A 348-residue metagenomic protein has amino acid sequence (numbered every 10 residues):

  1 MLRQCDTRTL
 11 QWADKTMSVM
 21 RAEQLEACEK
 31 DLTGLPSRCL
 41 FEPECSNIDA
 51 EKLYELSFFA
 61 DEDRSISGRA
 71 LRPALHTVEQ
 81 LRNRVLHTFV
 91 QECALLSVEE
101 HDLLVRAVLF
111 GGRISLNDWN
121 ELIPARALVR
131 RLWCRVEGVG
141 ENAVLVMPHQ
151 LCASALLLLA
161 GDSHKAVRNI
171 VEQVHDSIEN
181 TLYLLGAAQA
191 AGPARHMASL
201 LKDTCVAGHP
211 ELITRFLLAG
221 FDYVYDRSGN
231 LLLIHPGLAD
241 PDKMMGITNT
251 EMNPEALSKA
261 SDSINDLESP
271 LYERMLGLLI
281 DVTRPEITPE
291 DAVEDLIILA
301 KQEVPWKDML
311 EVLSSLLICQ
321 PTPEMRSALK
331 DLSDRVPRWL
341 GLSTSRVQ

Functional and structural regions predicted by a protein language model:
L2-L95, E100-F110, S115-W133, V139-E141: Basic helix-extension-helix modules of the SAP/HeH family
Y54-D61, G192-K202: DNA-recognition alpha helix
I66-H87, R135-A166, D226-G246: Accessory beta->alpha helical hairpin/"wing" motif in late/C-terminal subdomains of nucleic-acid enzymes
T77, L122-R135, L200-L231, P305-L340: Charge-enriched amphipathic alpha-helical scaffolds
F110-S115, Y183-G192, P285-I287, Q302-W306: Short capping segments at the starts of secondary-structure elements
Q150-L184, A239-I264: Short, amphipathic alpha-helical interaction segments positioned at domain boundaries
N180-L184, A188, K202-C205: N-terminal membrane-targeting/insertion segments
L200, T204-E311: Long, charge-rich C-terminal accessory regions
